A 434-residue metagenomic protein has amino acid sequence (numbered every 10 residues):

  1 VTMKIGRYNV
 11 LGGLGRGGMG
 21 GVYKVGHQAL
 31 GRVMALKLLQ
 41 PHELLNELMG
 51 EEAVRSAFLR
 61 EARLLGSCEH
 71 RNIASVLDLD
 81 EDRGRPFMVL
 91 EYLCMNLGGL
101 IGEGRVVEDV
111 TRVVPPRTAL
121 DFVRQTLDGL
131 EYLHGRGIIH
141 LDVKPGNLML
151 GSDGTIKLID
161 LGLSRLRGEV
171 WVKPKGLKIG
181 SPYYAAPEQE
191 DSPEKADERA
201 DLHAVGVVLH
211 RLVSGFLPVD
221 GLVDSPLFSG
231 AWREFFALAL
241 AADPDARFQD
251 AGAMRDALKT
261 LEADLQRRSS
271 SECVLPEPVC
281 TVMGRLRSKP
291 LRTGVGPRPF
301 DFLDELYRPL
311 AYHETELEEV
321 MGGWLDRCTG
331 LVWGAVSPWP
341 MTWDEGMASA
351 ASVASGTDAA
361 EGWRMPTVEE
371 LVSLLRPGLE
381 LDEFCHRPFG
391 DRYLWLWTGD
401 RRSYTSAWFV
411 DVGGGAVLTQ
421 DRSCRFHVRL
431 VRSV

Functional and structural regions predicted by a protein language model:
E43-S67: AlphaC helix of the eukaryotic protein kinase fold
L79: Activation-segment/catalytic-loop signature of the eukaryotic protein kinase fold
R83-N96, L100, G104: Conserved short submotifs of the Hanks-type protein kinase catalytic core that shape the nucleotide-binding pocket
F122-V123: Activation segment signature within eukaryotic-like protein kinase domains
L127-I138: Protein kinase catalytic-loop region centered on the HRD/HxD motif
P174-E188: Conserved activation segment of eukaryotic-like protein kinases, specifically the C-terminal portion of the activation
S269-R364, V368-V434: Glycine-aromatic-enriched surface loops/turns that form tight recognition elements
